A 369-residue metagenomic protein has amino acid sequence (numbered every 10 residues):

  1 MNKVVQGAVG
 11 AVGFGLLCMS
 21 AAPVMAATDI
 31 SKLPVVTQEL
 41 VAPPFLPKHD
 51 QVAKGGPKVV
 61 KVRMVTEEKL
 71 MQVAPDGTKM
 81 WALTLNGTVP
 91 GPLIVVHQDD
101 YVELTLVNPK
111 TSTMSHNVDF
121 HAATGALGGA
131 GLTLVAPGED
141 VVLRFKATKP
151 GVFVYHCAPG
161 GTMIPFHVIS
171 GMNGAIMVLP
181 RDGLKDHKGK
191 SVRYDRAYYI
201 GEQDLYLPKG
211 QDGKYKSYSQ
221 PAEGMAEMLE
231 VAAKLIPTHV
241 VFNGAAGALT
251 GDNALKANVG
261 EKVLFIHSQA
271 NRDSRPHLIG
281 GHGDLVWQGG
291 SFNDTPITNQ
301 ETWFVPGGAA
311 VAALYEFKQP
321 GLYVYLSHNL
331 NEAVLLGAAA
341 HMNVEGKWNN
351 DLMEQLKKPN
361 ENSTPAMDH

Functional and structural regions predicted by a protein language model:
M1-A11: Bacterial N-terminal signal peptides that target proteins for export
G10-S20: Bacterial N-terminal signal peptides
M19-A27: Bacterial Sec-dependent signal peptides at the C-terminal "C-region" and cleavage site
A26-H369: Copper-binding active sites and cupredoxin-like electron-transfer domains, recognizing His/Cys-rich ligand loops
